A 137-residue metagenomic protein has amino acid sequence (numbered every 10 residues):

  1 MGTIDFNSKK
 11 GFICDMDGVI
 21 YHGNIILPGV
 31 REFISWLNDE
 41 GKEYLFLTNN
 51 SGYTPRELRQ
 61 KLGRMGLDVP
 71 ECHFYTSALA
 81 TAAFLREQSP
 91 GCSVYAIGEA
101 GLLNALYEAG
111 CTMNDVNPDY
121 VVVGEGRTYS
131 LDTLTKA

Functional and structural regions predicted by a protein language model:
M1-M16, I20-A137: HAD-like aspartate-dependent phosphatase fold
